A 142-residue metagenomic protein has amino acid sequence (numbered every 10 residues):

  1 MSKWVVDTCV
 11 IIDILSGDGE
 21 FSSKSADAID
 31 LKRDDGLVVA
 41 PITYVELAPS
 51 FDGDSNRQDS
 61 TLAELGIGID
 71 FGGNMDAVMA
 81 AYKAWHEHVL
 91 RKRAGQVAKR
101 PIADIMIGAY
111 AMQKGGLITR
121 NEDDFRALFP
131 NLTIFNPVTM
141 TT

Functional and structural regions predicted by a protein language model:
M1-K3, G108, M112-T142: Acidic, PIN/NYN-like endoribonuclease modules and their adjacent C-terminal/linker elements
M1-V39, P49-L62, T142: Short, well-structured N-terminal submotif of metal-dependent ribonuclease cores
V6, V39, G72, I102 (+1 more regions): Short beta-strand scaffold positions
V10, T43, A77, I107 (+1 more regions): Alpha-helix capping/helix-boundary segments
I11-I12, V45-A48, R126, F135: Nucleotide phosphate-binding site architecture
D54-Q58, H88-V89, I134-V138: Short, hinge-like loop/turn segments at secondary-structure boundaries
Q58-G72: Helix-adjacent hinge/juxtasegments
G68-G116: Active-site neighborhoods of divalent-metal-dependent phosphate/nucleic-acid chemistry enzymes
